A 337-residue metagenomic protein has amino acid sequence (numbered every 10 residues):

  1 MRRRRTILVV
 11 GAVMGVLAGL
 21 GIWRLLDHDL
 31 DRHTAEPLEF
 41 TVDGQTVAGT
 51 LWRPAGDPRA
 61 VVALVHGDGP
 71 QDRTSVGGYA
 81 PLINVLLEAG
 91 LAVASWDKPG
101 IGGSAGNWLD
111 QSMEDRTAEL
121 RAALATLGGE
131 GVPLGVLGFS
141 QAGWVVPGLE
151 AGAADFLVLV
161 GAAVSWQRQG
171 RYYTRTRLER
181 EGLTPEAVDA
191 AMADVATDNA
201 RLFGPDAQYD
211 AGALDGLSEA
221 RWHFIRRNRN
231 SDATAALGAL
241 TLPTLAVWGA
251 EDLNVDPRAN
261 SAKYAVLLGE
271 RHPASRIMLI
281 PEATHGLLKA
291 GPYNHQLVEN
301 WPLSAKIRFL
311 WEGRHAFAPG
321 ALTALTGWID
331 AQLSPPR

Functional and structural regions predicted by a protein language model:
W23-D57: N-terminal cap/lid segment of alpha/beta-hydrolase-fold proteins
P58-G67: Short beta-strand element of the alpha/beta-hydrolase
Q71-L82, K98: The serine-hydrolase catalytic nucleophile loop
I83-G103: Conserved alpha/beta-hydrolase
L109-G129: Alpha/beta-hydrolase active-site loop
V158-A236: Accessory cap/linker subdomain of secreted extracellular hydrolases
L240, A246-W248: Short beta-strand/loop motif that positions the catalytic acidic residue of the alpha/beta-hydrolase fold
L242, D256-L267, P292: Short alpha-helix in the alpha/beta-hydrolase fold that links the catalytic acid
